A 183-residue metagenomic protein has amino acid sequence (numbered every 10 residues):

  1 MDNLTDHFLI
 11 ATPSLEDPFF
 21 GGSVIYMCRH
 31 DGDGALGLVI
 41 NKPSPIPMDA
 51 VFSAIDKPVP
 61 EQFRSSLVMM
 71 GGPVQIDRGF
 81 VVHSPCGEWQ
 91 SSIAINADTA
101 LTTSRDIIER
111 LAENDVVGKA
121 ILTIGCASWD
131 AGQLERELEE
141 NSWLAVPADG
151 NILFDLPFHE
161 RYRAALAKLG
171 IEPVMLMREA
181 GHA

Functional and structural regions predicted by a protein language model:
M1-T123, A127-A183: A short aromatic-anchored loop/beta-hairpin motif
